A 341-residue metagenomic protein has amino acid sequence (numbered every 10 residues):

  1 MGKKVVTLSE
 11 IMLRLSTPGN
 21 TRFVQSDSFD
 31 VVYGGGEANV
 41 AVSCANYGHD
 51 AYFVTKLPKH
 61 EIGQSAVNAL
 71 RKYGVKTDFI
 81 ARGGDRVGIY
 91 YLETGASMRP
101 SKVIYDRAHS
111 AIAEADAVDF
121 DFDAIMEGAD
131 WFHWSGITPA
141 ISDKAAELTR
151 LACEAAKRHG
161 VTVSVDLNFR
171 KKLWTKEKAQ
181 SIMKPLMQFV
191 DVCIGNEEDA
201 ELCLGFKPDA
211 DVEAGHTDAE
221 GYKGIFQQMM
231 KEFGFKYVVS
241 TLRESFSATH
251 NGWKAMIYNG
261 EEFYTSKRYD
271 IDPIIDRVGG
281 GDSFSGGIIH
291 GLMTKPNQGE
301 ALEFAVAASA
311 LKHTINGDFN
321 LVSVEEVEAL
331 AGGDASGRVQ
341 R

Functional and structural regions predicted by a protein language model:
M1-K76, I80, A96-M98, A115-A117 (+2 more regions): Glycine-rich phosphate/adenosyl-contacting loop at the front of the ribokinase-like
T7-T21, N251-S266: Acidic-glycine-rich active-site phosphate/pyrophosphate-binding loop
A45, R71, R150, E154-R158 (+1 more regions): Anion (oxyanion) recognition and catalysis
E93-A146: Conserved phosphate-binding/catalytic loop of the ribokinase/pfkB sugar-kinase fold
A155-T162, F233-K236: A short helix->loop->beta-strand "cap" motif at the edges of active sites that frequently abuts
V163-V165, C193: Hydrophobic faces of well-ordered beta-strands that scaffold small-molecule active sites in alpha/beta enzyme cores
L173-E261: Conserved phosphate/ATP/ADP-binding segment of small-molecule kinases
Y264-D334, R341: Conserved post-catalytic alpha-helical subdomain immediately downstream of the catalytic base and nucleotide-binding
